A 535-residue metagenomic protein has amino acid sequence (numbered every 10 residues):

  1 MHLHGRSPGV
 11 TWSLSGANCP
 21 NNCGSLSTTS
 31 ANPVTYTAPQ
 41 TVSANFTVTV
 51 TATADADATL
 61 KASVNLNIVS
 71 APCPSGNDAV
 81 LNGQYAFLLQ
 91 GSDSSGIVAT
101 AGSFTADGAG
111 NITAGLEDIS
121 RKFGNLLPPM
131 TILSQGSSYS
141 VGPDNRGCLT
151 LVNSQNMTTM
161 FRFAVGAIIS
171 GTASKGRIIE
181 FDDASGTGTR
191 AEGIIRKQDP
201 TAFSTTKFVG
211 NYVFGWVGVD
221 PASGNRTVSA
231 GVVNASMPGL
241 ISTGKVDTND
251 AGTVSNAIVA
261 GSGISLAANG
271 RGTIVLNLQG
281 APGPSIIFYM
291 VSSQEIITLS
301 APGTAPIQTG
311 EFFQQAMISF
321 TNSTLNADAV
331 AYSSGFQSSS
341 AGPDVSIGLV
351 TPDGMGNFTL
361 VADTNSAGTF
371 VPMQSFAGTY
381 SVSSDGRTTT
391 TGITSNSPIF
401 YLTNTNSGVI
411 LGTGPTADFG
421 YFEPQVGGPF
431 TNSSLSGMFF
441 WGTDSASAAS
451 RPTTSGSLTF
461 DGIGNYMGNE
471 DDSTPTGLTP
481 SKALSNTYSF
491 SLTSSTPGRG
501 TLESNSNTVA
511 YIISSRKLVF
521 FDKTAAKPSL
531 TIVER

Functional and structural regions predicted by a protein language model:
M1-N21, S63-N65, F490-L492: Short, well-ordered beta-strand segments
V10, N32, V48, A62-V64 (+1 more regions): Extracytoplasmic/periplasmic beta-strand context in beta-sandwich domains, especially the cupredoxin/COX2 CuA-binding
T11-T37, V42-S43: Low-complexity "stalk/linker" and mucin-like segments enriched in Ser/Thr/Pro/Ala/Gly
T29-S30, V50-A52, T389, I532: N-terminal compositionally biased, intrinsically disordered segments and leader/signal-like regions
V34-Y36, L66-A71: Flexible, low-complexity linkers/stalks enriched in Thr/Pro that connect modular domains
S43-A58: A short beta-strand micro-motif common to beta-rich folds, especially ectodomain repeats
A54-S63, G186-T187, A526: Short, exposed coil/turn segments at beta-strand boundaries within extracellular/luminal domains
S70-R535: Mature soluble binding/inhibitory domains
